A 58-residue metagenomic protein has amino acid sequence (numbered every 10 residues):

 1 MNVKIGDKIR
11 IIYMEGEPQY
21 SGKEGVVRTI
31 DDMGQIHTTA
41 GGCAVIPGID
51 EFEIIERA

Functional and structural regions predicted by a protein language model:
M1-V3: Absolute protein N-terminus
I5, R10-A58: Basic/aromatic-rich interaction segments and small domains that mediate binding to polyanionic partners
